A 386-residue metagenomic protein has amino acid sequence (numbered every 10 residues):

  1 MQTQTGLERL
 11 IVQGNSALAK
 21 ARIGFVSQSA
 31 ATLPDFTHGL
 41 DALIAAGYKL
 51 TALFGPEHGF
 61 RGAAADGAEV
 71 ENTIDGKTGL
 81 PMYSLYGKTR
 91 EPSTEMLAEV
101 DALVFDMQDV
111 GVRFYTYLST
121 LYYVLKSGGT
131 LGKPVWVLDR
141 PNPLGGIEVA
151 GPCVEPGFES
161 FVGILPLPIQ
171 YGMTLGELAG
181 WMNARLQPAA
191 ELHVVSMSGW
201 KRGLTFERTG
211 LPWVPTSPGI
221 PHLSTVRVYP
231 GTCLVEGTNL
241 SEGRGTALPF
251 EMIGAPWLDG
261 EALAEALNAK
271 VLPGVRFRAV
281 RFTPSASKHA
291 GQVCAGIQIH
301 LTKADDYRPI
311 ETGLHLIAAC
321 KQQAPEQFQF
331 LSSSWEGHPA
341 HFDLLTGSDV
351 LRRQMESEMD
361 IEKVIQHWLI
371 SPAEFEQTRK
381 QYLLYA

Functional and structural regions predicted by a protein language model:
Q2-Y48: N-terminal phosphate-binding or glycine-rich loops at protein starts, especially the Walker A/P-loop of NTPases
K49-H58, L138: Short internal beta-strands
G62-D66, W136-F158: Glycine-rich, charge-decorated loop segments at or immediately adjacent to ligand/cofactor-binding or catalytic sites
G67-V100, V112: Glycine-rich oxoanion-binding loops at beta->alpha junctions
D109-L121: Glycine/threonine-rich flexible loop motifs
F158-T232: Conserved anion/nucleotide-ligand pocket segment
W200-S287: Glycine-rich, aromatic-lined ligand/substrate-binding cores of catalytic and carbohydrate-binding domains
G254-Q366: Conserved functional hotspot residues or short segments at active or partner-binding sites across diverse domains
